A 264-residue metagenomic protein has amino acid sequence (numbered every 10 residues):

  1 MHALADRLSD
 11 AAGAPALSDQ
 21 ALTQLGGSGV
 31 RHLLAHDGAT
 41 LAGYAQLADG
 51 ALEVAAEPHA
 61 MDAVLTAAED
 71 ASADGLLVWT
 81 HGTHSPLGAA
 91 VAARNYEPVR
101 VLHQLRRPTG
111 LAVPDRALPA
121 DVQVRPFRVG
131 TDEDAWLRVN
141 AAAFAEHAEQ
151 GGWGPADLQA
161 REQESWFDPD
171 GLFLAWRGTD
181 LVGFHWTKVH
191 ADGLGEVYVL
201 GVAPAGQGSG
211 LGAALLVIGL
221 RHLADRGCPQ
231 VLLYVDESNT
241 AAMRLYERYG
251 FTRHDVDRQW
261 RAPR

Functional and structural regions predicted by a protein language model:
M1-Q20, A117-G151: Short amphipathic alpha-helix that is part of the acyltransferase structural core
D6-S72, V182-L194: Conserved donor-binding loop and adjoining core beta-sheet/short helix segment in diverse acyl/aminoacyl transferases
Q20-L25, L47-G50, E149-V202: A conserved beta-strand-loop-helix scaffold within acyl/acetyltransferase catalytic domains
H36-G38, R107-P108, W176-G178: Active-site beta-strand termini and strand-to-loop segments that position acidic
D49-V122, W260: Acyl-donor-binding surface of acyltransferase catalytic domains
P58-A71, V202-P204, G208-D225, M243-R248: Conserved acetyl-CoA-binding loop-helix of GNAT-fold acetyltransferases
T66-A67, G82-R100, S209, A213 (+2 more regions): Conserved active-site alpha-helix within GNAT-family acetyltransferase domains
